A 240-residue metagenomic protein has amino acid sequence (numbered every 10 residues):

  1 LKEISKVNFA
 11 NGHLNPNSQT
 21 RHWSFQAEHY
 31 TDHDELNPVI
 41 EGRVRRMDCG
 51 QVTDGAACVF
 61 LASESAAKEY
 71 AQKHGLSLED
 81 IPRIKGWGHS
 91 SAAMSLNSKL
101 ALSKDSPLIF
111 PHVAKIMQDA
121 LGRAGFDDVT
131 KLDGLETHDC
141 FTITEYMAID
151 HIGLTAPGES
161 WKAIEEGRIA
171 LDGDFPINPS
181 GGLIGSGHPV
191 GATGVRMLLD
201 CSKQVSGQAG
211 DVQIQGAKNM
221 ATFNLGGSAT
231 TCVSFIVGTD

Functional and structural regions predicted by a protein language model:
L1-R43: Glycine-rich, mobile lid/loop segments that gate access to catalytic sites or pores
K2-N15, V59-A66, S186-A209: Active-site-proximal alpha-helical scaffold in enzymes
E3-K6, P38-D119, E166-S180, I184 (+3 more regions): Condensing-enzyme catalytic core mediating Claisen C-C bond formation in acyl metabolism
F60-S63, I116-A120, E145-A148, M197-V205 (+1 more regions): Buried hydrophobic packing segments
A93-A101, D139-K162, P189, S228-F235: Short glycine/threonine-rich loop-to-helix capping motif typified by GTGT followed within a few residues by an Asp-Pro
K104-Y146, H151-L154, L183-P189: Extended C-terminal subregions enriched in glycine
F126-D127, Q208-I214: Surface-exposed acidic, glycine-flexible loop patches that form ligand/cofactor-binding and adhesion interfaces
E145-Q204: C-terminal hydrophobic structural anchor segments that stabilize assembly/packing rather than catalytic chemistry
